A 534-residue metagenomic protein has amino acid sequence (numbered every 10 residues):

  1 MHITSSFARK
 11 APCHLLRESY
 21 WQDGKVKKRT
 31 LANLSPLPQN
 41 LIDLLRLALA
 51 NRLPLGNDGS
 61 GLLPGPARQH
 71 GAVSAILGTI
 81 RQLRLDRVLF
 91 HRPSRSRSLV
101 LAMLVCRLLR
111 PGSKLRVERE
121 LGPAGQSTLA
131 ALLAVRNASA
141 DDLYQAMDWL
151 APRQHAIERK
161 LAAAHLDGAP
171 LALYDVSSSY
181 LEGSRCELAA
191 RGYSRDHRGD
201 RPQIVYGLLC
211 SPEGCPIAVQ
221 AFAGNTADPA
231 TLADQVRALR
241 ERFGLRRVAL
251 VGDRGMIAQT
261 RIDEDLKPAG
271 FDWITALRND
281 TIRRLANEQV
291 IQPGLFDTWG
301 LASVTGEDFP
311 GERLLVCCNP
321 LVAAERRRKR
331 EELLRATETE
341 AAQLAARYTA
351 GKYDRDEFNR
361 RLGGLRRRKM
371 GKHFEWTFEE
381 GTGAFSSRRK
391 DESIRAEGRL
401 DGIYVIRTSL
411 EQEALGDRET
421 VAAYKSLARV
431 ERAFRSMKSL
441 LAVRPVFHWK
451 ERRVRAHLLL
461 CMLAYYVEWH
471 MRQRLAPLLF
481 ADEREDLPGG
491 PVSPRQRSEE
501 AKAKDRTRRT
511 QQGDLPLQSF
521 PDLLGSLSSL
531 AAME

Functional and structural regions predicted by a protein language model:
M1-S98: Conserved glycine(s) in the ABC-transporter nucleotide-binding domain "signature"
H2-E18, D23-K27, L83-E534: Anion-binding and metal-coordination hotspots
